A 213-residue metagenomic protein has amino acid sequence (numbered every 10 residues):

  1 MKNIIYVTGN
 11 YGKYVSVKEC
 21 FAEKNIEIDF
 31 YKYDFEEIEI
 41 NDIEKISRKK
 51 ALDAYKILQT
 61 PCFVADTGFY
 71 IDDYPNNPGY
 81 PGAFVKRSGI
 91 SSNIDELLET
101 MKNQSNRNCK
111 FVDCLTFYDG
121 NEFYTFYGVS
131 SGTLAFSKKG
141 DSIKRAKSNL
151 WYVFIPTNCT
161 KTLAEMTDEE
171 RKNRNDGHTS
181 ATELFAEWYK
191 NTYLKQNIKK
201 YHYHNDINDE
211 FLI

Functional and structural regions predicted by a protein language model:
K2-I5, G12-I213: Anionic-ligand binding patches
